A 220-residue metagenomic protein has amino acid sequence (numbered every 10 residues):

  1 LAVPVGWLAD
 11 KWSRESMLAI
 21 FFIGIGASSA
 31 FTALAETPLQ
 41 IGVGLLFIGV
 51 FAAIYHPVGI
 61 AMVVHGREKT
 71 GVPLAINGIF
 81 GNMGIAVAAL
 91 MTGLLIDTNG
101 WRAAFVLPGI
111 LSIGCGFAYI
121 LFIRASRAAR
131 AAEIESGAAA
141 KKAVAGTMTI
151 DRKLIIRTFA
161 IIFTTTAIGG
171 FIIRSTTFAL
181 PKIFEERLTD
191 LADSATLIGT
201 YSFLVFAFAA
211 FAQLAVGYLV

Functional and structural regions predicted by a protein language model:
A2-S13, A212-V220: Helix-to-loop junctions at the C-terminal end of transmembrane segments in multipass secondary transporters
S13, L34-L39: Helix-breaking motifs and short loop linkers at transmembrane-helix boundaries and internal kinks in secondary membrane
I23-E36: C-terminal ends and interior cores of transmembrane alpha-helices in multi-pass membrane transporters/permeases
G44-G81: Cytoplasmic helix-loop-helix junction between adjacent transmembrane helices in 12-TM secondary transporters
G84-I96, P181: Small-residue (Gly/Pro/Ala) motifs that create kinks and tight helix-helix packing interfaces
A103-L121: Symmetry-related core transmembrane helices of the 12-TM Major Facilitator Superfamily/SLC fold
R157-A210: Extracytoplasmic gate region of multi-pass secondary transporters
